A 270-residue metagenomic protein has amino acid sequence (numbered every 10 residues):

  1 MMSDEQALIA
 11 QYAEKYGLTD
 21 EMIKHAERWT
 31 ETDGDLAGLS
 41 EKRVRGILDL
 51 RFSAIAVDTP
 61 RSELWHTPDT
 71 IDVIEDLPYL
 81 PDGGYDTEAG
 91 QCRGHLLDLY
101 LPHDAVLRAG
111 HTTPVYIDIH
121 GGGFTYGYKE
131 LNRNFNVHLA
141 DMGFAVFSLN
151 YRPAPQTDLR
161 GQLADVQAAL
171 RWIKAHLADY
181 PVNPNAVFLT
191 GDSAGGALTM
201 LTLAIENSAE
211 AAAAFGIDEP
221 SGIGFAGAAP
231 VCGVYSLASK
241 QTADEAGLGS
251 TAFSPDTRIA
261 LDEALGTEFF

Functional and structural regions predicted by a protein language model:
M2-F270: Alpha/beta-hydrolase superfamily serine-hydrolase fold, recognizing
